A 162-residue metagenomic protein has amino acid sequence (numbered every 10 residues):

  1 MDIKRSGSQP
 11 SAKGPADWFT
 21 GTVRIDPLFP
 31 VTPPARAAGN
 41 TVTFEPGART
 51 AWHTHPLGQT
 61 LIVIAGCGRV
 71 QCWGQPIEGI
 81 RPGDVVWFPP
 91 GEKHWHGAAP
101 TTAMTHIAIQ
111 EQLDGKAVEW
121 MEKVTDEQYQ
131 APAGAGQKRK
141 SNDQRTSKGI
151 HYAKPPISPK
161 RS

Functional and structural regions predicted by a protein language model:
M1-R36, A117-K154, K160-S162: A short, N-terminal "cap"/entry segment at the start of jelly-roll beta-barrel domains of the cupin/DSBH fold
R24-P27, A38-H55, P90: Conserved short histidine dyad/triad with adjacent acidic residue
P33-A35, F44-A48, C67-R69, D114-G115: Short, charged/polar surface micro-motifs in flexible loops or helix N-caps
R36, T54-P56, A98-P100: Short glycine/proline-enriched turns and hinge-like loops at secondary-structure junctions
R49, T54-P82, E92: A short beta-strand-loop-beta hairpin characteristic of the jelly-roll/cupin
R69, P76-I77, R81-P82, P90-A117: Ligand-binding loop in jelly-roll beta-barrel domains
